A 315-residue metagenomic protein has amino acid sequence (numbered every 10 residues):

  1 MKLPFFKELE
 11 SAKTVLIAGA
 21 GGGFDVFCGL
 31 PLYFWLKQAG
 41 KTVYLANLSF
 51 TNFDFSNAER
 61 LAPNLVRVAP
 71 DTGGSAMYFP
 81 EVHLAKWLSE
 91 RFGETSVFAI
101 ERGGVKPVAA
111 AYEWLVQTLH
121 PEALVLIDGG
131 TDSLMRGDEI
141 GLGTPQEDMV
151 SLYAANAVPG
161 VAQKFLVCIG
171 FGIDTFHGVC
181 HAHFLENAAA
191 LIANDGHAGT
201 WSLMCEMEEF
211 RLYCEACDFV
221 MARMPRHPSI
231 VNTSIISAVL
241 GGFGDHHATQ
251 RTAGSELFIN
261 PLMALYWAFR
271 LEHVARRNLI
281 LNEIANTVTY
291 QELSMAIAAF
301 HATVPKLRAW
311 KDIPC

Functional and structural regions predicted by a protein language model:
L9-D54: N-terminal phosphate-binding or glycine-rich loops at protein starts, especially the Walker A/P-loop of NTPases
A18-G19, N47, L126-G130, V167-G170: Short beta-strand segments
Q38, V43-A99: Glycine-rich nucleotide/cofactor/substrate-binding loop typically near the N-terminus or early in the first domain
S56, L166-C168, G172-F184: Glycine-rich, charge-decorated loop segments at or immediately adjacent to ligand/cofactor-binding or catalytic sites
L61-L84, L185-A216: A glycine-rich helix N-cap at a beta->alpha junction
T95-V158: Internal, conserved structured core segments that host functional sites
L119-L134, S202-A238: Glycine-rich phosphate-binding loop
M221-C315: C-terminal accessory domains and tails appended to enzymatic cores
